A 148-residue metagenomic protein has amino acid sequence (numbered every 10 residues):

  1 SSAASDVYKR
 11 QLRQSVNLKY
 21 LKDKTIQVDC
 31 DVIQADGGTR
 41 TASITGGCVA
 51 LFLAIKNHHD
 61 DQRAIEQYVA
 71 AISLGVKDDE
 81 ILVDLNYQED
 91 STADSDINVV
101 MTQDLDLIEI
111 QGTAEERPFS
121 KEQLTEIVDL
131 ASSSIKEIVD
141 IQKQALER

Functional and structural regions predicted by a protein language model:
S1-V7: Short, small-residue-biased leader/transition segments that mark boundaries at the very start of proteins
R10, Q14, C30-D31, D104 (+1 more regions): Fold-independent oxyanion-binding glycine-rich loops and adjacent beta-strand/coil segments at enzyme active sites
R10-L18, L53-N57: Conserved helix-loop functional segments at active or binding sites
K19-D23, G38-A42, F52, Q62-R148: A structural signal for small-residue-enriched, beta-sheet-centric alpha/beta enzyme cores and oligomeric scaffold folds
Q27-K56: Conserved mixed alpha/beta catalytic, RNA-binding, or beta-rich assembly cores of soluble enzyme, regulatory
